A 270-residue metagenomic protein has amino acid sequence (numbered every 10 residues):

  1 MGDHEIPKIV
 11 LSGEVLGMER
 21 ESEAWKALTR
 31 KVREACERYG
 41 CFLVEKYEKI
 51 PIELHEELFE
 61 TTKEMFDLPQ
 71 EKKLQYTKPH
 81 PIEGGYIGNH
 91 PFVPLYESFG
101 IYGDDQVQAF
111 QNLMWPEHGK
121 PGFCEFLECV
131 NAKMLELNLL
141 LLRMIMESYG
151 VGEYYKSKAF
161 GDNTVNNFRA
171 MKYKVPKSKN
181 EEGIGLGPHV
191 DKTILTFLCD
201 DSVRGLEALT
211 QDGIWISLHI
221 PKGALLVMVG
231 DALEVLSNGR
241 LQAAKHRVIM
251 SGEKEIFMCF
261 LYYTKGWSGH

Functional and structural regions predicted by a protein language model:
M1-H270: Peripheral, non-catalytic segments flanking oxidoreductase cores
